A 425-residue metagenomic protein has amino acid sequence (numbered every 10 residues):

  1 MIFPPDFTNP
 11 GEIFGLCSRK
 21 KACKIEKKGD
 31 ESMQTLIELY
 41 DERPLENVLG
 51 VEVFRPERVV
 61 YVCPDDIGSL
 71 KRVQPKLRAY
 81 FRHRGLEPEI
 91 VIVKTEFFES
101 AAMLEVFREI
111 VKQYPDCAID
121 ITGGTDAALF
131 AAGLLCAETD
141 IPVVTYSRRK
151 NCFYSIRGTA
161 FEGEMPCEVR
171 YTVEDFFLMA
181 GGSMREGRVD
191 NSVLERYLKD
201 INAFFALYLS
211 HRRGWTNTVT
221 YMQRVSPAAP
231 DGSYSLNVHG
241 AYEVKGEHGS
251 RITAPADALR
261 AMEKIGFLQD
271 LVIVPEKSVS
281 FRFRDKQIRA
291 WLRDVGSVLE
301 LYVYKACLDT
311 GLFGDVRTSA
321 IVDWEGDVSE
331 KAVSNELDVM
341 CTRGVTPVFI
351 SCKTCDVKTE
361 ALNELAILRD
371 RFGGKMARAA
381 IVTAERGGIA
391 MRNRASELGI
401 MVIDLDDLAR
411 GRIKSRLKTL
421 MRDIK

Functional and structural regions predicted by a protein language model:
P4, P10-I13: Targeting/processing segments of secretory and organellar proteins
R19-C117, F130-Y304, D309-G314, A320-S334 (+4 more regions): Long, low-complexity, Lys/Arg-enriched
A118-T125: Trp/Phe/Arg-rich N-terminal binding region typifying the photolyase-homology
T122, I321, D338-M340, K353 (+1 more regions): Anionic group-transfer/hydrolysis microenvironments
C307, V339-C341, V348-D356, L365: Conserved catalytic cores of phosphodiester-cleaving nucleases, focusing on short active-site segments
S334-N335, N363-E364: Charged helix-capping and loop-helix junction motifs
